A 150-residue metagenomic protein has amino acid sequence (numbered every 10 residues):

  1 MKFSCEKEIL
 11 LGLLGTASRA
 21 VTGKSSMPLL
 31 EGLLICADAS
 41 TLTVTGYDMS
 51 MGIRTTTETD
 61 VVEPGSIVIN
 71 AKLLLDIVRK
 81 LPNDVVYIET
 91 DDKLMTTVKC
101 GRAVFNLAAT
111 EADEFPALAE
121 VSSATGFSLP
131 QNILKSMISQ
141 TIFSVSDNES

Functional and structural regions predicted by a protein language model:
M1-S150: Structural preference for solvent-exposed beta-strand-turn elements and adjacent flexible terminal/loop segments within
